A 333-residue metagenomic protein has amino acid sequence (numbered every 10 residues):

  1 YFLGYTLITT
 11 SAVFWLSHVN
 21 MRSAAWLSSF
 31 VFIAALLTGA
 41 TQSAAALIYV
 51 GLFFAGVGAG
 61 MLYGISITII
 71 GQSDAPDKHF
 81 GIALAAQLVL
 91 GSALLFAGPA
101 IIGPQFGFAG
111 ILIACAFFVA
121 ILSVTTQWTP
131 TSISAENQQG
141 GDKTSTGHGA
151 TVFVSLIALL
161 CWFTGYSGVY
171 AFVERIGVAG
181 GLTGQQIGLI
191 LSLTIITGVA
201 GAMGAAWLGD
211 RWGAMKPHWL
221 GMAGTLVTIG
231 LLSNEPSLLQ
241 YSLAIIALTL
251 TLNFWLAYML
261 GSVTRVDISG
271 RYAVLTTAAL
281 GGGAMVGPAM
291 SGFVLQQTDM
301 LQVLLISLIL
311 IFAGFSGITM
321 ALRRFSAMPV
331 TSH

Functional and structural regions predicted by a protein language model:
L7-M21, G201-A214, L295-Q296: Helix-to-loop junctions at the C-terminal end of transmembrane segments in multipass secondary transporters
S23-L37, K216-L231, L308: Structural signature of the two symmetry-related core transmembrane helices
L47-M61, L160, Q240-F254: Hydrophobic core of transmembrane alpha-helices in multi-pass small-molecule transporters, especially MFS/SLC-type
G60-D74, N253-D267: Intracellular juxtamembrane helix-capping segments at the cytosolic ends of symmetry-related transmembrane helices
L95-F106, G110-Q138, G317-L322: C-terminal membrane-cytosol helix-exit motif in multi-pass small-molecule transporters
A150-S192, I196-A200: Extracytoplasmic gate region of multi-pass secondary transporters
G209-M259: C-terminal transmembrane helical hairpin of 12-TM major facilitator-type secondary transporters
V266-M300, S307: A late C-terminal transmembrane helix in Major Facilitator Superfamily
